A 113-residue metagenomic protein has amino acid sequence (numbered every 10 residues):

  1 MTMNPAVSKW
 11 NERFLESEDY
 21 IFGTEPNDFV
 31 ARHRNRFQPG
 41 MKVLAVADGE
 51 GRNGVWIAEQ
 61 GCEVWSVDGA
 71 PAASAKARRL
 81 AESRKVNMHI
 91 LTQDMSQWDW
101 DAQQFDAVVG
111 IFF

Functional and structural regions predicted by a protein language model:
M1-Q38: Conserved class I S-adenosyl-L-methionine
G40-G49: Conserved class I S-adenosyl-L-methionine
E50-C62: Conserved SAM-binding loop of SAM-dependent methyltransferases across substrates and taxa, primarily the Class I
E63-D68: Conserved SAM-binding motif I beta-strand of class I
A70-A72: Conserved SAM/SAH-binding beta-strand->alpha-helix loop
R84-M95: Conserved SAM-binding strand-loop segment of SAM-dependent methyltransferases
Q97-A102: Short conserved loop adjoining the S-adenosyl-L-methionine
D106-F113: A short SAM/SAH-binding and catalytic strip from SAM-dependent methyltransferases
